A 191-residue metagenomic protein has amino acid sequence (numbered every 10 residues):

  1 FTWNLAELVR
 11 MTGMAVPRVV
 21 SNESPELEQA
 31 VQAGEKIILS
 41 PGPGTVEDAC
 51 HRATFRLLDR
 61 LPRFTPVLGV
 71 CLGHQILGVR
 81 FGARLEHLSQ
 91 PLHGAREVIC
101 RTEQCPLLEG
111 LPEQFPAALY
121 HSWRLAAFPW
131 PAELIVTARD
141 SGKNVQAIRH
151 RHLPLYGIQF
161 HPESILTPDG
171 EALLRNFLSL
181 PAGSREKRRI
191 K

Functional and structural regions predicted by a protein language model:
F1, G44-V46, A126, L166: Glycine-rich nucleotide phosphate-binding loop and flanking beta-alpha elements of Rossmann-like dinucleotide-binding
F1-N4, L173: Conserved alpha-helical elements of sugar-nucleotide-dependent glycosyltransferases
W3-G69, F81: Flexible gly/pro-rich beta->alpha loop and the following alpha-helix that scaffold active-site loops
R10, E103, A182-R185: Secondary-structure transition/hinge residues
A49, W130, G170-A172: Hydrophobic alpha-helical membrane-insertion segments
F55-L61, P66-V70, Q75-L155, F160-P168 (+1 more regions): Pocket-forming structural segment of enzyme catalytic cores
S164-K191: Acyltransferase
